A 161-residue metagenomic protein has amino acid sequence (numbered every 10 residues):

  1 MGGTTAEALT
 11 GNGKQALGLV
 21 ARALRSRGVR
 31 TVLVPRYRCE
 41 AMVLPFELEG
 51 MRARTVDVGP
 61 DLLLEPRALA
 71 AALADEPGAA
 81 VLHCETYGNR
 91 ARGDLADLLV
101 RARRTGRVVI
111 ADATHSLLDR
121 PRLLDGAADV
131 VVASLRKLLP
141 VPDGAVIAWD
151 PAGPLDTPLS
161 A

Functional and structural regions predicted by a protein language model:
G2-E7, A21-R101: PLP-dependent aminotransferase-like
E7-L9, A53-T55, V109, V131-V132: Conserved beta-strand scaffold positions in the cores of enzyme catalytic domains, especially in NTP/NDP-utilizing
N12-G13, R38: Conserved glycine-rich SAM-binding loop
V20-A21, A113: Structural preference for long, well-ordered alpha-helical segments in enzyme cores
D61-R120, L124-T157: Active-site phosphate-binding strand-loop segment of PLP-dependent enzymes
S160-A161: Non-catalytic, alpha-helical, charged scaffold/linker segments that couple or flank catalytic or architectural cores
